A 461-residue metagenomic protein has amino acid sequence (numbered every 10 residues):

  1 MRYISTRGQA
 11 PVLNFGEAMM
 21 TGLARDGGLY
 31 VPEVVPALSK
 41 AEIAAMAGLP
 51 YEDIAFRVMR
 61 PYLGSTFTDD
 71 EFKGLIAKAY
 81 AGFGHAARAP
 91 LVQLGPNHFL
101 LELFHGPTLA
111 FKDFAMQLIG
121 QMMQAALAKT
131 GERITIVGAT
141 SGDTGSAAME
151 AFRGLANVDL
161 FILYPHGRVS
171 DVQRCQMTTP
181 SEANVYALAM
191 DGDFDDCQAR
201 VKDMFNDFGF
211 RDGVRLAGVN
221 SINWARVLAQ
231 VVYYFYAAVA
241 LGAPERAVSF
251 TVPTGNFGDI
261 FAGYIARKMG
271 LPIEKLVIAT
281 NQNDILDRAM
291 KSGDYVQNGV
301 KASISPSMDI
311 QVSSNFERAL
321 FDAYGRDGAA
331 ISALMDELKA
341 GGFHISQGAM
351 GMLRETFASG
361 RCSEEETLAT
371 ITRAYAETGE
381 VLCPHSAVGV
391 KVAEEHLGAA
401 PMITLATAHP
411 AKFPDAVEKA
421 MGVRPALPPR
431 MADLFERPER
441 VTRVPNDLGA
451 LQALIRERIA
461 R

Functional and structural regions predicted by a protein language model:
M1-R461: PLP-dependent amino-acid enzyme catalytic core
